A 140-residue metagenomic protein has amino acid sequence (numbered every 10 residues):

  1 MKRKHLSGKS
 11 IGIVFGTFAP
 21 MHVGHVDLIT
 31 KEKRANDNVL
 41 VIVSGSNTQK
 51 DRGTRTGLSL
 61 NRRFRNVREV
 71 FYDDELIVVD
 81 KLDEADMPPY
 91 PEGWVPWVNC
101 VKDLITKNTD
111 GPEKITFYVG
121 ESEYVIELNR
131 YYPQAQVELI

Functional and structural regions predicted by a protein language model:
M1-I140: Nucleotidyltransferase catalytic core that binds NTPs
